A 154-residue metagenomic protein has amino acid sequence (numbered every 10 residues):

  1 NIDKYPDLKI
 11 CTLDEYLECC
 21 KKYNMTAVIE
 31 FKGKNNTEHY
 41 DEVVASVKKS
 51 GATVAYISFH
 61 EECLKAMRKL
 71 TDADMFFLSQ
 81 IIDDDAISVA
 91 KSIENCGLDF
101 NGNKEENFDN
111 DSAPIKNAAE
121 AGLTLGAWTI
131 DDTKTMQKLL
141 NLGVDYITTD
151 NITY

Functional and structural regions predicted by a protein language model:
N1-D74, L78-I81, N101-E105, A119-A121: Metal-dependent phosphodiesterase/phospholipase catalytic core, i.e., the His/Asp/Glu-rich active-site region
D3-L8, F76-Y154: C-terminal active-site rim and adjoining tail of enzyme catalytic domains
